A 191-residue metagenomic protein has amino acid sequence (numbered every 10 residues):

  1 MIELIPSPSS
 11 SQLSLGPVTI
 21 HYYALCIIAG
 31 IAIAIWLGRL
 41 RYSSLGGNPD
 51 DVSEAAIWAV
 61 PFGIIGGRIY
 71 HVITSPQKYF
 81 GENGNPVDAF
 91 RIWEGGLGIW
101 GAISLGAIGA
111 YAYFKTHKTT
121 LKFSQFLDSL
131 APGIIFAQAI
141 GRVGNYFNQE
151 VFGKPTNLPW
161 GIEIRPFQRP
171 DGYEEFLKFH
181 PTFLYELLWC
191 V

Functional and structural regions predicted by a protein language model:
M1-V191: A feature for loop-to-transmembrane-helix boundaries and adjacent hydrophobic helices in multi-pass integral membrane
